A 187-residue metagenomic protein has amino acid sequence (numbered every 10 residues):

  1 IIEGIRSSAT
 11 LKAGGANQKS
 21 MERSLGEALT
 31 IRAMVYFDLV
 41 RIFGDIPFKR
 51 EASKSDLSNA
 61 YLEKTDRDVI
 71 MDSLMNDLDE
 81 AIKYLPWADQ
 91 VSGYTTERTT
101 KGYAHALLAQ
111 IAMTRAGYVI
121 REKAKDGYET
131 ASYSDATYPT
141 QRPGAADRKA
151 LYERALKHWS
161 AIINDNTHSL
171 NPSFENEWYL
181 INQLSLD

Functional and structural regions predicted by a protein language model:
I1-F43, S58-Y94: Conserved, well-structured interaction surfaces
L11-K12, S53, A60, S134 (+1 more regions): Generic signal for short, ordered secondary-structure residues within or immediately flanking folded domains
L25, I46, M71, D79-E80 (+3 more regions): An aromatic- and glycine-enriched ligand-binding surface/loop that stacks and positions planar moieties
V35, R50, I111-M113: Hydrophobic side chains in beta-strands
F43-K49: Short, flexible active-site-proximal loops enriched in glycine and acidic residues
R50-S53, E122: Outer-membrane beta-barrel translocator domains and adjoining extracellular loop/strand segments of Gram-negative
A52-D56, A161: Short edge-strand/loop segments of extracellular domains
S53-K54, Q90, E175: Short capping/connector residues at structural and topological boundaries
